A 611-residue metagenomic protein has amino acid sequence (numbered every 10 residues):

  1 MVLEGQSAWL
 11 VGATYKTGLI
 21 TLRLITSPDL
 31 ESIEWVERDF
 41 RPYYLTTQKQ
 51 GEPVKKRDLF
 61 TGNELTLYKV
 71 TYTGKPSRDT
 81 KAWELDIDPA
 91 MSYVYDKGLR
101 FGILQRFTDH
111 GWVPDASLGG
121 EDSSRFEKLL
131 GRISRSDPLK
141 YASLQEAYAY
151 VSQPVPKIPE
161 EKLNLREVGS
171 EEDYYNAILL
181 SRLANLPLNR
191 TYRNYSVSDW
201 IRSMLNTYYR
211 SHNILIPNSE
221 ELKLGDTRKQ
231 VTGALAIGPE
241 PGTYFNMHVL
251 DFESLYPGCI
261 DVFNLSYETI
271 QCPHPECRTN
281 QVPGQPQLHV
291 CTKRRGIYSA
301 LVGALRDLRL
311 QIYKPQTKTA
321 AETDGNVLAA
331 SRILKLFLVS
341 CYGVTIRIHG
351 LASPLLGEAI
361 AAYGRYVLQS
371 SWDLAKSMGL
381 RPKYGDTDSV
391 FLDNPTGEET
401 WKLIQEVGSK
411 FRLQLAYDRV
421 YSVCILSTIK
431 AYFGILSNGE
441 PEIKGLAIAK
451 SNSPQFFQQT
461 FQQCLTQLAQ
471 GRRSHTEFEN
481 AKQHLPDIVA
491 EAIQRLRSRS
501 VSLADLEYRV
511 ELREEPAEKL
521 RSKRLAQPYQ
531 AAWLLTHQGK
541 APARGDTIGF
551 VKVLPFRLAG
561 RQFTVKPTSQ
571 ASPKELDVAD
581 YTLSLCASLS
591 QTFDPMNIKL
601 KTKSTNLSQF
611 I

Functional and structural regions predicted by a protein language model:
M1-E221, K229-N246, F252-L305, L328-R332 (+9 more regions): The two-metal-ion catalytic cores of nucleic-acid processing enzymes
P28-E31, E358-G364: Short, surface-exposed ligand-recognition loops at beta-strand->loop->(often short) alpha-helix junctions that present
V151, V155-P156, L180-C272, N280 (+6 more regions): DNA-dependent DNA polymerase catalytic subunits
R295, D324, P354-E358: Active-site oxyanion-binding pockets that recognize sulfate/phosphate
V302-T319, L334: Non-transmembrane amphipathic alpha-helical segments
L310, V339-I346, Q369-K376: Amphipathic, well-packed alpha-helical segments that form the structural scaffold of globular domains
C341-H349, L380-T387: Core alpha/beta catalytic barrel or barrel-like domain that forms the active/cofactor pocket in diverse metabolic
V344-A362: Gly-rich Lys/Arg/Thr-decorated short loops/hinges at beta-loop-alpha junctions or inter-strand turns that position
